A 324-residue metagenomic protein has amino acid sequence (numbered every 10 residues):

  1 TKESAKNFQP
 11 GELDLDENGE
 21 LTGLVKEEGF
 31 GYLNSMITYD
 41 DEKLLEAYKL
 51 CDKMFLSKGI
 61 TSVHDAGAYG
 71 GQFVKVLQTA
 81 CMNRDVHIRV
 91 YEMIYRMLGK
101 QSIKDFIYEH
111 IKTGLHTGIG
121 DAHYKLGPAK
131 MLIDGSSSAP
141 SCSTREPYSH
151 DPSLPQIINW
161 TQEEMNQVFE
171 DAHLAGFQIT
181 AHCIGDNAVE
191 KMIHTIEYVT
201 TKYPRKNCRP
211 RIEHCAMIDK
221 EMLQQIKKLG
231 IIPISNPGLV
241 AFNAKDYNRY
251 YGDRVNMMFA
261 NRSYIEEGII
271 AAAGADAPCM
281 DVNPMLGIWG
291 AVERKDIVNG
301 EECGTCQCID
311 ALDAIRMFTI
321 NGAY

Functional and structural regions predicted by a protein language model:
T1-K112, G127, M131-A188, T201 (+3 more regions): Divalent metal-binding segments
E46, E170-T180, I184-P210, H214-C215 (+2 more regions): His/Asp/Glu-enriched, well-ordered alpha-helical/loop segment that forms or immediately abuts the divalent-metal
T61, R89, Y124, P210 (+2 more regions): Structural motif
A80-R84, T113-D121, Y203-R205, I226-G230: Acidic (Asp/Glu)-rich catalytic clusters
V86, I119-G127, K206-C208, E267-I270: A short helix-to-beta-strand connector/capping loop
K112-T113, A275: Short beta-alpha junctions and helix-cap segments that line functional grooves
D121-S141, L229-V240: Non-cysteine beta-strand/loop elements that form the S-adenosyl-L-methionine
